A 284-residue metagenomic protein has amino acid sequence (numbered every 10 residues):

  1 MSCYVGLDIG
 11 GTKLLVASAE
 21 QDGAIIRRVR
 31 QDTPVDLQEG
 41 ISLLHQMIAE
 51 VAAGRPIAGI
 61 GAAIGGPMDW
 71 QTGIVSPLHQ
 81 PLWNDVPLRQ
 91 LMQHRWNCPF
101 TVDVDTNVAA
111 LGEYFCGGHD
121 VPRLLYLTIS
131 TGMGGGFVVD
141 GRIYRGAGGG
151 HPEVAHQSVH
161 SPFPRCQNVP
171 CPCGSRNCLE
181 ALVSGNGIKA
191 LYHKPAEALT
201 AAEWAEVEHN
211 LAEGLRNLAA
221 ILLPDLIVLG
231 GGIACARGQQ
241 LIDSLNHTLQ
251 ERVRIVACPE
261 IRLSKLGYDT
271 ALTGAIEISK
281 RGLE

Functional and structural regions predicted by a protein language model:
M1-G59, D69-T72, Q90-F100, G112-V121 (+1 more regions): ATP-binding/phosphotransfer module of carbohydrate and carboxylate kinases, centering on a glycine-rich
L14, I64, G132-M133: Short loop/turn microsegments at loop-to-beta-strand junctions
R28-R30, L78, G146: Residue-level detector of high-confidence beta-strand sites
D32-V35, W83, H151-E153: A short acidic/small-residue loop/turn micro-motif
A58, I64, V139-D140: A cytosolic small-molecule/anion-sensing beta-strand core signal
G73-N84: A charged helix-plus-loop insertion that forms the helical arch/lid used to bind and gate nucleic-acid substrates
V102-T106: Short loop/edge segments at beta-strand edges and connector loops that shape dinucleotide/nucleotide cofactor-binding
P122-L179: Glycine-rich phosphate-binding loop of actin/hexokinase-like ATP-binding domains
